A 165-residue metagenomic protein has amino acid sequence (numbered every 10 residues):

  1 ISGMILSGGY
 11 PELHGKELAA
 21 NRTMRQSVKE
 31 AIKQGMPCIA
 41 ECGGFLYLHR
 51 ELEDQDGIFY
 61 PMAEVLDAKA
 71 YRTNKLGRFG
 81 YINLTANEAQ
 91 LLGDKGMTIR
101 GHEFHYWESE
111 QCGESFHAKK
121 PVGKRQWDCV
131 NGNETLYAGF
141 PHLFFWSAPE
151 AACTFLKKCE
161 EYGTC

Functional and structural regions predicted by a protein language model:
S2: Conserved acidic residues
I5, T23-M24, E160: Glycine-centered secondary-structure boundary/capping sites
I5-G8, I39, A138-F140: Structural motif
G8-G15, C129-N131: Short, flexible active-site loops
P11-Q90: Cysteine-nucleophile active-site neighborhood
Y71-C165: Amide-donor transfer/coupling interface in amidating biosynthetic enzymes
